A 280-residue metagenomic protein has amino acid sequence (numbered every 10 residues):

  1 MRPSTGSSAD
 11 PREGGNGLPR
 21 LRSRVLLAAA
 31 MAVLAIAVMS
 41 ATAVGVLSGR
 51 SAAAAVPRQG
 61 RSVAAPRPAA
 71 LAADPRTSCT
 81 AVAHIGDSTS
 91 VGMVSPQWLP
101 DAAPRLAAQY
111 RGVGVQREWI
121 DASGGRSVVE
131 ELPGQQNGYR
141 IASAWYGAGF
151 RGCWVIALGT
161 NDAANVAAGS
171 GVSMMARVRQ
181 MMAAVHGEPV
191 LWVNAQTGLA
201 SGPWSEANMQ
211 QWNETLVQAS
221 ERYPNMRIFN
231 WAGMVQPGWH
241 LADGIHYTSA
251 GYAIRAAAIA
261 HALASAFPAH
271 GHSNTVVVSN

Functional and structural regions predicted by a protein language model:
M1-I85, T89-P96, G147-A148, A266-N280: N-terminal secretory targeting modules
R2, R22, L26-M31, A35 (+5 more regions): Extracellular glycan-modifying ectodomains
A28-G45, C153, M181, P189-V193 (+2 more regions): Hydrophobic alpha-helical membrane segments, chiefly transmembrane helices and signal peptide h-regions, characterized
C79-H84, T89-A176, S201, A207-Q210: Conserved SGNH/GDSL esterase-like catalytic core that processes O-acyl groups on lipids and polysaccharides
S90, V94, R111, V115 (+4 more regions): Sec-exported extracytoplasmic/periplasmic mature domains
G138-Y146, E206-E221, H246-A253: Short, electropositive alpha-helical surface patch
E188, T197-A232: Substrate-gating cap/lid alpha-helix
H240-N280: Histidine-centered active-site loop/cap adjacent to the catalytic His in serine esterases/O-acetyl transfer systems
